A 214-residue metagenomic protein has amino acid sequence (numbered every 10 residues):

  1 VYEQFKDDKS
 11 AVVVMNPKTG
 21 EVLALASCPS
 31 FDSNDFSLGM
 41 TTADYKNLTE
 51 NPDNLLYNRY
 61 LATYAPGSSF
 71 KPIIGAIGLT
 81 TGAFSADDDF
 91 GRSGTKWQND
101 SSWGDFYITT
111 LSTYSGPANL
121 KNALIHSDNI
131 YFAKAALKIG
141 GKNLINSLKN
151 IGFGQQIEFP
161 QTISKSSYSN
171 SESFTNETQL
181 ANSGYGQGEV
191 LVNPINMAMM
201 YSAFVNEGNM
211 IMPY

Functional and structural regions predicted by a protein language model:
V1-S10, K18: Conserved, well-ordered alpha-helix/loop/beta-strand core segments that scaffold catalytic motifs
S10-V13, L23: Generic short beta-strand
K18-S68, I73-Y214: Beta-lactam-recognizing serine transpeptidase/beta-lactamase-like catalytic domain environment
